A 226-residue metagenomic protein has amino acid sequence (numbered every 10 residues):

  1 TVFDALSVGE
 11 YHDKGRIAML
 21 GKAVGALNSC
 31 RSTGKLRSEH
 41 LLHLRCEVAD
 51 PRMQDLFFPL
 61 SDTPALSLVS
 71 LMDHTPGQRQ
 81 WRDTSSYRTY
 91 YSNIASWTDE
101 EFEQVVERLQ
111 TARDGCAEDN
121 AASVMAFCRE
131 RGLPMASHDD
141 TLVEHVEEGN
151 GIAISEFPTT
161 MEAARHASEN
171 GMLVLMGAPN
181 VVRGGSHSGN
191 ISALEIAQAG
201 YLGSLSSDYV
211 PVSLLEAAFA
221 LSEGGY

Functional and structural regions predicted by a protein language model:
V2-D4, V69, S155, S204-L205: Hydrophobic residues within beta-strands of alpha/beta enzymes
V8-D140, D208: Metal-coordinating catalytic core of metallo-dependent amide/deamination hydrolases
A18-K22, L60, S86-R88, A153-S155 (+3 more regions): Short, hinge-like loop/turn segments at secondary-structure boundaries
M53-P59, L142-N150, G189-E195, A218-F219: Distinct, well-ordered alpha-helical segments
T63-S67, R129, E148-I154, E169-L175 (+1 more regions): Glycine-enriched alpha-helix->loop->beta-strand junction motifs that scaffold or abut catalytic
C116-A117, A136-D139, S155-A164, R183-N190: A general structural motif
F127, H166, E195: Hydrophobic/aromatic ligand-binding patch that stacks against planar heteroaromatic rings of cofactors or nucleotides
E169-Y226: His/Asp/Glu-enriched, well-ordered alpha-helical/loop segment that forms or immediately abuts the divalent-metal
